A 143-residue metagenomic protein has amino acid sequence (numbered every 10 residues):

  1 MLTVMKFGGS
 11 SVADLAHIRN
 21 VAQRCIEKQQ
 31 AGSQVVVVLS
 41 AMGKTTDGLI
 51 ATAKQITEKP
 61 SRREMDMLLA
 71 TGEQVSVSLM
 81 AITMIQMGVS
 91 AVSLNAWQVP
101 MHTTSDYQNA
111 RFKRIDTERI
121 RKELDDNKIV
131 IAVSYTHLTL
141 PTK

Functional and structural regions predicted by a protein language model:
M1-L138: Nucleotide/pyrophosphate-binding catalytic subdomain
T139-K143: A short, hydrophobic C-terminal helix/tail in secreted or cell-surface proteins
